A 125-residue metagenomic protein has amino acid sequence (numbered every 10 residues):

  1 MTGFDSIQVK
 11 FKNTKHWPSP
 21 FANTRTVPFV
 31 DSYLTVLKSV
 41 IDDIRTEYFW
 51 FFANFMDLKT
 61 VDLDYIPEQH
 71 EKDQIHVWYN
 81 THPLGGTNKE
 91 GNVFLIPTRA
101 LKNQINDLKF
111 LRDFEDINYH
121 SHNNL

Functional and structural regions predicted by a protein language model:
M1-R45: N-terminal anchoring/stem segment of glycosyltransferases
F4, F11, F21, F29 (+4 more regions): Phenylalanine-focused residue identity feature
V9-F11, V27-D31, F52-N54, V77-T81 (+2 more regions): Short His-Asn-centered micro-motif
F11-H16, F55-K59, H82-G85, A100-N103: Short acidic, S/G/P-rich loop/turn micro-motifs used as interaction or catalytic elements
V40, E47-T60: Short beta-strand-to-loop acidic/aromatic patch adjacent to the donor-nucleotide binding site
I41-E47, P67-H70: Short, surface-exposed basic-aromatic patches at helix termini and helix-loop junctions that form
Y65-L125: Catalytic-site signature of metal-activated, phosphate-bearing donor transferases, centered on the GT-A/GT-A-like
